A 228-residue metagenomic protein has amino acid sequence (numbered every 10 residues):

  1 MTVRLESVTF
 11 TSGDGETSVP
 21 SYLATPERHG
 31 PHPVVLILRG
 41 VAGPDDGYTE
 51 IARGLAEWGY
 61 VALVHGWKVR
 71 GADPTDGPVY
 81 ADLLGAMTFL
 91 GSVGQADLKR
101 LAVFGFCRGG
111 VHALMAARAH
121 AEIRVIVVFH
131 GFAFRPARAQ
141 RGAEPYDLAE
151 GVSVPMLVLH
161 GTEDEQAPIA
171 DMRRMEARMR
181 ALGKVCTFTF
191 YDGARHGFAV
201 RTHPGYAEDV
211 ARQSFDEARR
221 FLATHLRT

Functional and structural regions predicted by a protein language model:
S7-A96, R138, E144-P145, G197-H203: Serine-hydrolase catalytic machinery in alpha/beta-hydrolase-like enzymes
Q95-F106: Alpha/beta-hydrolase fold nucleophile elbow
V103-G105, F129, L159: Short beta-strand immediately N-terminal to the catalytic nucleophile in serine-hydrolase-like folds
G105-G109, A113: Gly/Ala-rich beta-loop-alpha elbow adjacent to hydrolase catalytic centers
E122-A133: A conserved short beta-strand
V152, V158-H160, D164: Short beta-strand/loop motif that positions the catalytic acidic residue of the alpha/beta-hydrolase fold
E165-D171: Conserved alpha/beta-hydrolase "acid-adjacent" motif
L182-T228: C-terminal catalytic histidine-bearing segment of alpha/beta-hydrolase fold enzymes
